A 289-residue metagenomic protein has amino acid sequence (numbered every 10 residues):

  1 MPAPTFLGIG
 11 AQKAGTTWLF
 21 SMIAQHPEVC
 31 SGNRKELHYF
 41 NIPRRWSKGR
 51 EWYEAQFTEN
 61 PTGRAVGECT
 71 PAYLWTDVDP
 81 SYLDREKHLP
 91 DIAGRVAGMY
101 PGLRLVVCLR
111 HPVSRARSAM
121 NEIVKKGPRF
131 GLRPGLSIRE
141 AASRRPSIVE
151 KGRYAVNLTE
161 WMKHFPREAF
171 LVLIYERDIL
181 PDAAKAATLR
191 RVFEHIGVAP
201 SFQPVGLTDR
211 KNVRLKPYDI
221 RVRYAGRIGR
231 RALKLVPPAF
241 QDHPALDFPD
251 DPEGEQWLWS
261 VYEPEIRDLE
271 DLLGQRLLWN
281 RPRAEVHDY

Functional and structural regions predicted by a protein language model:
M1-Y289: Anion-recognition interface
